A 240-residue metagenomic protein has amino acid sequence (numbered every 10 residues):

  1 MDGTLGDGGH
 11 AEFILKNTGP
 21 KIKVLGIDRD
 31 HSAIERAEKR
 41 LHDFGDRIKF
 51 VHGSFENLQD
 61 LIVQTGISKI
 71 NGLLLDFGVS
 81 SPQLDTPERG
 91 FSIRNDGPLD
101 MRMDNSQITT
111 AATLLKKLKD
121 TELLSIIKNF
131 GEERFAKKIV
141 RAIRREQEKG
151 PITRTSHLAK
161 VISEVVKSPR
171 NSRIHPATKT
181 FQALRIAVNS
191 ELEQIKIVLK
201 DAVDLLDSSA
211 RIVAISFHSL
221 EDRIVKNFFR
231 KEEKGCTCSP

Functional and structural regions predicted by a protein language model:
M1-P240: S-adenosyl-L-methionine-dependent methyltransferase catalytic core, i.e., the SAM/SAH-binding region
